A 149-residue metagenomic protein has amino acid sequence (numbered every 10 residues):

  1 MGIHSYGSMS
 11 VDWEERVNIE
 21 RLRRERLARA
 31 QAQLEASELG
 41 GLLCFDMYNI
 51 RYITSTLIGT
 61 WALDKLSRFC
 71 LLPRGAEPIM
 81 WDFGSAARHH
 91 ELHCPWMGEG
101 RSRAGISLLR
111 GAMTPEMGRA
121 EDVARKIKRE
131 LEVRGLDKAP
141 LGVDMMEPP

Functional and structural regions predicted by a protein language model:
M1-P149: A composition/biophysics-driven feature that prefers long, compositionally simple stretches
